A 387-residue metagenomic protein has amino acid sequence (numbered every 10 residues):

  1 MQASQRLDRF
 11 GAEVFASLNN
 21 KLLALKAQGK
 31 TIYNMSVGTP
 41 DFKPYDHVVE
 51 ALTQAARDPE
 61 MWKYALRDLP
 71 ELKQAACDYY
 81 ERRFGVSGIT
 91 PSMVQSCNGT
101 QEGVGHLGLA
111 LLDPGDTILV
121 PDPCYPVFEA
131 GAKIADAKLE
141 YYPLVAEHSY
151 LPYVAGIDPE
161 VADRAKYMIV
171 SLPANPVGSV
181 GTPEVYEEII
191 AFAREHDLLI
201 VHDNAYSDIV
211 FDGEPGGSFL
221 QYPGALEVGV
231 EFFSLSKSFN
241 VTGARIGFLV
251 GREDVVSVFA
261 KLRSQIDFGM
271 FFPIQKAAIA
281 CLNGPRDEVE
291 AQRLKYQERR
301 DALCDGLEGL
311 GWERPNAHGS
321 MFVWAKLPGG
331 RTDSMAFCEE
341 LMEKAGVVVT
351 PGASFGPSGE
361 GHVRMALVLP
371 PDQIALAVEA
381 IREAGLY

Functional and structural regions predicted by a protein language model:
Q2-G99, H106, C281-G284, L386-Y387: N-terminal small-domain helix-loop-helix segment of the aminotransferase-like
Q28, A135, E195-H196, L310 (+1 more regions): Helix C-cap/helix->beta junction micro-motif
D78, R331, E340-T350, F355-Y387: PLP-dependent enzyme catalytic core of the Aspartate aminotransferase-like
A110-A132: Conserved PLP-anchoring active-site segment centered on the Schiff-base-forming lysine
D116, A137, E195-L198, L226-E227: A short helix->loop->beta-strand "cap" motif at the edges of active sites that frequently abuts
E140, V145-D212: Active-site phosphate-binding strand-loop segment of PLP-dependent enzymes
Q221-Q297, D301, D305-G306, A384-L386: Conserved core segment of the aminotransferase class I/II
I279, K295-C304, R314-K326, G359: Conserved glycine-rich beta-strand-loop-beta hairpin in the small C-terminal domain of fold type I
